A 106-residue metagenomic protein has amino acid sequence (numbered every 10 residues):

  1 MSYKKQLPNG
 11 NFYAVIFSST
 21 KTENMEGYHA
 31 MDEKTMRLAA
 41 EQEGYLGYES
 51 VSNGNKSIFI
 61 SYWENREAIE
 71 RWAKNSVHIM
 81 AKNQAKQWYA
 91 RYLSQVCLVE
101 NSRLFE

Functional and structural regions predicted by a protein language model:
M1-S57, R66-K74, Y92-E106: Short S/T/G/P-rich N-terminal loop/turn motif that feeds into the first structured element of a domain
L7, A85-K86: A general structural signal for short secondary-structure junctions and capping/turn motifs
Y62-E64: Glycine-rich loop at the start of a catalytic domain that most often binds anionic cofactors/ligands
A73, K82-A85: Short, flexible helix/strand-to-coil boundary loops that buttress conserved ligand/catalytic motifs in alpha/beta
W88-A90: A contiguous, mid-protein "functional segment" used to position or interact with cofactors/ions or partner subunits
